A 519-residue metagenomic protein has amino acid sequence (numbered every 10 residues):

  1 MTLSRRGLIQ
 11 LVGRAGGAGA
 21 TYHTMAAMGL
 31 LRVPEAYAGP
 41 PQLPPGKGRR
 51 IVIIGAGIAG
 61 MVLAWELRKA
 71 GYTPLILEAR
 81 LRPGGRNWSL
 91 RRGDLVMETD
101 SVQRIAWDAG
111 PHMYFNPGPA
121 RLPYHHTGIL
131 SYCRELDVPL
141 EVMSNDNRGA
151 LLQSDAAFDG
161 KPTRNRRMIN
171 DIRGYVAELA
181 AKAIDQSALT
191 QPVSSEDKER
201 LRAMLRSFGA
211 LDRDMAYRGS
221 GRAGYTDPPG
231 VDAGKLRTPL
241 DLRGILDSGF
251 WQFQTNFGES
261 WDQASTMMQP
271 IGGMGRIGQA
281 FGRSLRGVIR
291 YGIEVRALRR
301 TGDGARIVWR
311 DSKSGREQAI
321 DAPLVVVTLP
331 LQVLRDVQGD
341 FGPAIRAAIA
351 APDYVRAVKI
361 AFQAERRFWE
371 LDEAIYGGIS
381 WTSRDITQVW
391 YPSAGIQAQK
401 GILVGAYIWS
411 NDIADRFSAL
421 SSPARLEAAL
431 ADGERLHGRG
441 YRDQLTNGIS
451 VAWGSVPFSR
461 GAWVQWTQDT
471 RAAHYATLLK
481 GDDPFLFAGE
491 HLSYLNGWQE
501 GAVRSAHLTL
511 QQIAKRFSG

Functional and structural regions predicted by a protein language model:
M1-S4: N-terminal secretory signal peptides
L11-H23, M28-P40, A70, G304 (+2 more regions): Conserved flavin/dinucleotide-binding core of flavoenzymes
G39-L179: N-terminal glycine-rich phosphate/pyrophosphate-binding loop and immediately adjacent elements
Q42-P45, A106-Y114, F253-T266, R283 (+2 more regions): Short glycine/proline-rich turn/loop motifs
R50-R80, R121-G128, Y132, V138-S144 (+9 more regions): Conserved beta-strand->loop/alpha-helix structural units within folded catalytic cores of enzymes with alpha/beta
H112-P123, Q263-I271, I345-D353, N411-P423 (+2 more regions): Active-site rim elements
G149, A156, A181-E294, G302-G304 (+5 more regions): Active-site/ligand-binding neighborhood in enzyme catalytic cores
Y291-I408, D412, L436: Mid-domain catalytic core of redox enzymes that form a hydrophobic substrate pocket/lid adjacent to a catalytic redox
